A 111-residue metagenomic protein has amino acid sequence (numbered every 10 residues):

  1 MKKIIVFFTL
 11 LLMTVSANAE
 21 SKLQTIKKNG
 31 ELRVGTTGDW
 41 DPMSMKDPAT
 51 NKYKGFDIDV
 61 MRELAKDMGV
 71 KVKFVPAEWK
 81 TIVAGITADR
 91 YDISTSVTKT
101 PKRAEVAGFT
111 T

Functional and structural regions predicted by a protein language model:
K2-F8: Sec-dependent signal peptide recognition, specifically the positively charged N-region followed immediately by
T14-S16: N-terminal signal peptide c-region/cleavage motif recognized by signal peptidases
L23, Y53-D57, A104-T111: A structural signal for short loop-to-beta-strand junctions that line the ligand-binding cleft of periplasmic/secreted
L23-I26, V34, L64, I86: Residue-level signal for nonpolar/aromatic packing positions in well-ordered secondary structure
E31-K54: Short glycine-rich His-centered loop
F56-M68: Amphipathic, non-transmembrane alpha-helical segments in extracytoplasmic/periplasmic proteins
K66, K71-T111: Acidic, polar ligand-binding/catalytic clefts
